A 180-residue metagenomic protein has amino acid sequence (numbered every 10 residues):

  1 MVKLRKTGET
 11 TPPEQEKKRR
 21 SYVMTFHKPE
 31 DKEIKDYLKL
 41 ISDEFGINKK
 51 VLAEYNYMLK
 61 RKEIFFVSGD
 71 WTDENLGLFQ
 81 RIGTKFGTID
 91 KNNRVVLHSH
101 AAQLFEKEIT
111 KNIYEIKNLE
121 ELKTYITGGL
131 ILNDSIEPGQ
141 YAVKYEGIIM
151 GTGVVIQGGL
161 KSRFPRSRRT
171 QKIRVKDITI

Functional and structural regions predicted by a protein language model:
V2-I180: Polybasic, low-complexity RNA-engagement segments
